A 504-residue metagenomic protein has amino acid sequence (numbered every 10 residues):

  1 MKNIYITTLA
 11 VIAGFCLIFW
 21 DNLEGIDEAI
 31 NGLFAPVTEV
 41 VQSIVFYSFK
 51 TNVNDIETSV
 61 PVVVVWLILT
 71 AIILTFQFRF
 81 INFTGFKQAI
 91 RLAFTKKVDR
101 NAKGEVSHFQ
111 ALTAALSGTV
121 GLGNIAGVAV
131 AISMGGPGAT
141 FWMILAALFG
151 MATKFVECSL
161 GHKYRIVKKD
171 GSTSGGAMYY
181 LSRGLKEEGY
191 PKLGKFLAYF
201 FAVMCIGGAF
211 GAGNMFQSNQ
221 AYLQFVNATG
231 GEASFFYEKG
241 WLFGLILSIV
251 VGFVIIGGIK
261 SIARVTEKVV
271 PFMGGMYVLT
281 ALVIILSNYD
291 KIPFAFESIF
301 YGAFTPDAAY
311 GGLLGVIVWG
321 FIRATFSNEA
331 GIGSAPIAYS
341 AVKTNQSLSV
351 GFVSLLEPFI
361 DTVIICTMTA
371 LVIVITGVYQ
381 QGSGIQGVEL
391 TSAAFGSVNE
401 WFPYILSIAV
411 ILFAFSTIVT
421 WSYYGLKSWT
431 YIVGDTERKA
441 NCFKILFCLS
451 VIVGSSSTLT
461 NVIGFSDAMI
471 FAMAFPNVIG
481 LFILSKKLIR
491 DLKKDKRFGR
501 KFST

Functional and structural regions predicted by a protein language model:
M1-L122, S133-A139, G150, F482-T504: N-terminal alpha-helical transmembrane segments of multi-pass membrane transport and channel/translocase proteins
K2-T8, W66-L69, L74-I90, L197 (+8 more regions): Membrane-interface loop-to-helix entry segments
I18-I26, Q77-N82, N124-V128, F210-Y222 (+6 more regions): Transmembrane helix-loop junctions in multi-pass membrane proteins
E24-G25, E157-D170, A281-S298, A308-G312 (+2 more regions): Extracellular/periplasmic helix-exit of transmembrane alpha-helices
L74-T75, L116-S117, A146-G171, S182-Q217 (+3 more regions): Helix-loop-helix module between adjacent transmembrane segments
F80-H108, V130-I132, G136-T140, A152-L193 (+3 more regions): Flexible loop linkers connecting adjacent transmembrane helices in multi-pass alpha-helical membrane transporters
R100-M134, L160-L185, F200-I206, L313-F359: Alpha-helical membrane segments and immediately flanking helix-loop junctions that form or couple to the substrate/ion
F253-E267, F272-S340, A393: Membrane-embedded translocation segments of transport machinery
